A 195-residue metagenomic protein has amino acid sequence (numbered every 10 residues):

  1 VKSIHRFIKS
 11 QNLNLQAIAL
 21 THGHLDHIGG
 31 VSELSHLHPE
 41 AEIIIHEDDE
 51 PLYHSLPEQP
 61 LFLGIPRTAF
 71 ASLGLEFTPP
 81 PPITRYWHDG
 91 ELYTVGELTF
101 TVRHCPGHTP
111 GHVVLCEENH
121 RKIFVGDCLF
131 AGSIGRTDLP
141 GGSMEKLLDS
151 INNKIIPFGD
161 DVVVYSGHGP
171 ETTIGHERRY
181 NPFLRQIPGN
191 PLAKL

Functional and structural regions predicted by a protein language model:
V1-K2, H36-P39, L115-I123: Short, functional N-terminal and low-complexity linear motifs
S3-I4, I151: Hydrophobic alpha-helical segments typical of transmembrane helices and their membrane-interface/capping positions
H5-L92, R179-I187: Active-site HxH/HxHxD metal-binding segment of metal-dependent hydrolases
L61-F62, L92, L98-K194: Metallo-beta-lactamase
